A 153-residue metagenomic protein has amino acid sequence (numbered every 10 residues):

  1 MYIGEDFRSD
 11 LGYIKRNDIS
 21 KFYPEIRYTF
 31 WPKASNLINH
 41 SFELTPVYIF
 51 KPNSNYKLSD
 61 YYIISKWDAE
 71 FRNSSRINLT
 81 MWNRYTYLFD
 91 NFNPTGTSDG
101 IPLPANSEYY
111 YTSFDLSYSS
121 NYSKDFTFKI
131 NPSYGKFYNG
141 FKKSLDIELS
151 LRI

Functional and structural regions predicted by a protein language model:
M1-I153: Exposed, low-structure sequence patches enriched in small/polar residues
